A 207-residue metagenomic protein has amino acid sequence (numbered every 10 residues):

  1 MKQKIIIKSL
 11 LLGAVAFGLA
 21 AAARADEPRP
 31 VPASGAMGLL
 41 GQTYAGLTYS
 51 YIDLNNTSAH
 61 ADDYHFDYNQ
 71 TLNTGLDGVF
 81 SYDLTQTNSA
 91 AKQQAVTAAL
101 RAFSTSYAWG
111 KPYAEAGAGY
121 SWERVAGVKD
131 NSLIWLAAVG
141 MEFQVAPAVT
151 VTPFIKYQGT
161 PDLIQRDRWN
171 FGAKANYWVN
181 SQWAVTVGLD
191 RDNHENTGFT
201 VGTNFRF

Functional and structural regions predicted by a protein language model:
A22-Q86: Short glycine/proline- and aromatic-enriched beta-strand/turn motifs that initiate or cap beta-hairpins
G38, N69-N73, R101-Y107, E142-Q144 (+2 more regions): Structural signature of outer-membrane beta-barrel channels/translocons
G41, H60-Y64, K92-V96, G110 (+4 more regions): Residues that define the transmembrane beta-barrel architecture of outer-membrane proteins
T43-Y44, T74-F80, Y107-A114, F143-V151 (+1 more regions): Repeated loop/turn-to-beta-strand initiation elements of outer-membrane beta-barrel proteins
Y49-N55, Y82-N88, A102-S104, A118-R124 (+4 more regions): Transmembrane beta-strands of outer-membrane beta-barrel pores
F66, A98-L100, A137-V139, F143 (+3 more regions): Membrane-embedded beta-strands of outer-membrane beta-barrel proteins, especially the hydrophobic/small aromatic
A95-T97, A108-G159: Detector for outer-membrane/organellar transmembrane beta-barrel domains, recognizing the amphipathic beta-strand
F171-W178, E195-F207: Outer-membrane beta-barrel "beta-signal"
